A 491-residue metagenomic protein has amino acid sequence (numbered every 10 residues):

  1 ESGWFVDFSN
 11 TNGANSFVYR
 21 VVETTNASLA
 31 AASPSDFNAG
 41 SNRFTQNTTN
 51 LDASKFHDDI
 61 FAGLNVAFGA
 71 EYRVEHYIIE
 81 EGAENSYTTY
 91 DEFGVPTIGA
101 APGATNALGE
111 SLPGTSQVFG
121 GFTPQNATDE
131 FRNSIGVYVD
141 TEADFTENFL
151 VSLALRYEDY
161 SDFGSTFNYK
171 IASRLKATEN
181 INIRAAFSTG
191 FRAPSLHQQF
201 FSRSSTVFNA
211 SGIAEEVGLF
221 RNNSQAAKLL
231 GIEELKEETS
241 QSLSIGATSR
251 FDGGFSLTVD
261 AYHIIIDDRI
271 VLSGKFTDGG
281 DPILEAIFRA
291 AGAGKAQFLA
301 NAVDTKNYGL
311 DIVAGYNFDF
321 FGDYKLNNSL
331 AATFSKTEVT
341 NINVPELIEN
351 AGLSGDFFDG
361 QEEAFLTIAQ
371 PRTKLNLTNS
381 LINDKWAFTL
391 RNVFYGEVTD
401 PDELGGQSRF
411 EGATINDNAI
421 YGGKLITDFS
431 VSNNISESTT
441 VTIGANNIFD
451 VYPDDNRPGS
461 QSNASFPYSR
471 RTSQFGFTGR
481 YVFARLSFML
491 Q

Functional and structural regions predicted by a protein language model:
E1, N12, T24-L150, V344-N376 (+1 more regions): Outer-membrane beta-barrel transmembrane domain signature of Gram-negative proteins, especially the mid-to-C-terminal
G3-V6, F61-L64, N148-V151, N180-I183 (+6 more regions): Repeated loop/turn-to-beta-strand initiation elements of outer-membrane beta-barrel proteins
F8-A14, F68-V74, V137, L153-Y157 (+9 more regions): Transmembrane beta-barrel strands of outer-membrane/channel proteins
N10, A14-V18, V22-E23, H76-I79 (+5 more regions): Surface-exposed extracellular loop regions of Gram-negative outer-membrane beta-barrel proteins, predominantly
S33-G40, F122-A127, A154-D159, L229-E233 (+5 more regions): Extracellular loop and loop/strand-boundary signature of outer-membrane beta-barrel proteins
F68, S256, A261-L404: Gram-negative outer-membrane beta-barrel transporters
F122, N126-N133, N180, F191-T258 (+4 more regions): Outer-membrane beta-barrel signature, preferentially recognizing the C-terminal barrel domain of Gram-negative
I266-D267, K336, V393-S408, S432-Q491: C-terminal beta-signal and adjacent terminal beta-strands/loops of Gram-negative outer-membrane beta-barrel proteins
